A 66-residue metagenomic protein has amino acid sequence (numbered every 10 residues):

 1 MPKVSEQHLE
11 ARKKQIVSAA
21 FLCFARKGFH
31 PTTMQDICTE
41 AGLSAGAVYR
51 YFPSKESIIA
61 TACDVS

Functional and structural regions predicted by a protein language model:
M1-S5, F52: A short, mixed-charge helix-start or loop-turn motif at secondary-structure junctions
V4, Q35, G46: Residues within the helices of the helix-turn-helix
A11, Q15-L22, R26, E40 (+1 more regions): Alpha-helical structural segments
I16, I37, V48: Conserved hydrophobic/aromatic packing and binding residues within compact polymer-binding modules
C23-T32, F52: Short helix/strand-capping hinge loops at secondary-structure junctions that flank key functional elements
H30-T39, E56: Ser/Thr-centered, proline-biased regulatory motifs and S/T-rich low-complexity segments located at helix/coil boundaries
D36, R50, A60-T61: DNA-binding alpha-helical recognition surfaces that contact promoter or target DNA
G42-F52: Short hydrophobic/aromatic patch on the recognition helix
